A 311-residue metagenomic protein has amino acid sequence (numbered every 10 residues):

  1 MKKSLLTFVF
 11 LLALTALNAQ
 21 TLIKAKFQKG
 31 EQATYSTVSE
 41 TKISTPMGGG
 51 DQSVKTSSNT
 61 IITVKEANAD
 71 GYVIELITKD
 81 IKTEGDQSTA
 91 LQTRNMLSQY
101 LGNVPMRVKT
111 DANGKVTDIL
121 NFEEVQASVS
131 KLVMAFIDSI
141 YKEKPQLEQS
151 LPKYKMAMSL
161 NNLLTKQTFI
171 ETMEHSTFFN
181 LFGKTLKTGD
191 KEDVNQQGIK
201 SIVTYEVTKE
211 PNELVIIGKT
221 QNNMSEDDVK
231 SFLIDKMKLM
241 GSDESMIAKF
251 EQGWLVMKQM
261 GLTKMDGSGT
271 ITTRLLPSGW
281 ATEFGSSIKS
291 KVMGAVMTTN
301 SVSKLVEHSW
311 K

Functional and structural regions predicted by a protein language model:
M1-A25: Bacterial Sec-dependent N-terminal signal peptides
Q20-T110, K184-K311: Acidic, serine/threonine-rich low-complexity disordered tracts
E84-E148: Surface-exposed, polar helix/loop patches in the mature regions of secreted/periplasmic/lumenal proteins that form
D118-I119, A127-S128, A135, K142-P145 (+3 more regions): Extended soluble regions of mature proteins
L120-E124, L132, P152-M156, T165 (+1 more regions): Poly-acidic low-complexity segments
M134-T165, D235-W254: Charged, glycine/proline-rich intrinsically disordered loops and linkers
L147-P211: Hydrophobic, aromatic-enriched interface-forming segments
